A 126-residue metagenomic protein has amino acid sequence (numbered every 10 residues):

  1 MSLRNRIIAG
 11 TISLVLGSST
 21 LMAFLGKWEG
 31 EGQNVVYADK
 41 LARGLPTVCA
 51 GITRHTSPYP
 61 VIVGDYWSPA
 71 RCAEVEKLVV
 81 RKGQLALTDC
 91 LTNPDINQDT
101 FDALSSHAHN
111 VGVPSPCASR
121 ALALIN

Functional and structural regions predicted by a protein language model:
S2-F101, H107-N126: Cell-wall polysaccharide-cleaving catalytic domain and substrate-binding groove, primarily in peptidoglycan/chitin
